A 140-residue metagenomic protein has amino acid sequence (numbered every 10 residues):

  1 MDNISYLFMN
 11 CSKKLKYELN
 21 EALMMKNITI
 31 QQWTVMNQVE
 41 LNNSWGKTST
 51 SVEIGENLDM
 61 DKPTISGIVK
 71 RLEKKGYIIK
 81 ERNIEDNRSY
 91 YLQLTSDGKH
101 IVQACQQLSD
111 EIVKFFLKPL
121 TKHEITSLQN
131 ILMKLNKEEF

Functional and structural regions predicted by a protein language model:
M1-K26, K75-Y77: N-terminal leader segment of winged-helix/HTH proteins
C11, I68, I131: Residues in the recognition helix of alpha-helical DNA-binding motifs
C11, L15, L58, I101 (+3 more regions): Alpha-helical linker/hinge and terminal dimerization helices associated with HTH transcriptional regulators
Y17-T64: N-terminal helix-turn-helix DNA-binding core of bacterial DNA-binding proteins
G46, K122-F140: C-terminal regulatory/oligomerization modules of transcriptional regulators
S51, Y77, Y91, L132-F140: Alpha-helical transmembrane segments and membrane-interface helix-loop junctions in multi-pass membrane proteins
K70-N130: Charged, amphipathic alpha-helical coiled-coil/dimerization segments
